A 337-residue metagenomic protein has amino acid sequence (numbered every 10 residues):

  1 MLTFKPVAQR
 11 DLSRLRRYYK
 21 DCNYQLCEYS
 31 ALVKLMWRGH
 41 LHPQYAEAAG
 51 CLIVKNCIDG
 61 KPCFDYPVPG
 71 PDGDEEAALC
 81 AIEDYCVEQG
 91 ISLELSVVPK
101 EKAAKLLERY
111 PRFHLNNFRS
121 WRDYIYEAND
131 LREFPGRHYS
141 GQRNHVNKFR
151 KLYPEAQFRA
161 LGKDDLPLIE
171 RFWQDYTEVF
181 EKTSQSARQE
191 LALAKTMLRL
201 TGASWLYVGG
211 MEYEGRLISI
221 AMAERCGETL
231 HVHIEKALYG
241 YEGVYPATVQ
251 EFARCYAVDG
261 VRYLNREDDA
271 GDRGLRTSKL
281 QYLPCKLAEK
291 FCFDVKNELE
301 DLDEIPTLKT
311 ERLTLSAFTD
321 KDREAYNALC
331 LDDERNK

Functional and structural regions predicted by a protein language model:
M1-A77, E181-K195, L200, L302 (+1 more regions): N-terminal charged segments
R10-R17, D164-E178, E300-K337: A short, well-structured alpha-helix characteristic of acyl/acetyltransferase catalytic modules
E28-E101, E212-Y241: Conserved donor-binding loop and adjoining core beta-sheet/short helix segment in diverse acyl/aminoacyl transferases
K102-N117, N144, A270-L287: Conserved active-site alpha-helix within GNAT-family acetyltransferase domains
Y110-K182: Acyltransferase donor/substrate-recognition loop-hinge adjacent to the catalytic core
N116-Y124, C285-D301: Conserved catalytic-core motifs of GNAT/GCN5-like acyltransferases
D164, L168-R216: Short, conserved active-site entrance elements at the starts or edges of catalytic domains
W205-D294: Aromatic (often tryptophan-rich) hydrophobic motifs at membrane interfaces
